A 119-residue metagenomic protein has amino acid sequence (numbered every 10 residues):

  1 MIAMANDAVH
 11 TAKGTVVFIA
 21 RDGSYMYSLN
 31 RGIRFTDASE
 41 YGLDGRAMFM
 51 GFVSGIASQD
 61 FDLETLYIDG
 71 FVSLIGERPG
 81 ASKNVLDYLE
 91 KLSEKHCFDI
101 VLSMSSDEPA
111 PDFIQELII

Functional and structural regions predicted by a protein language model:
M1-A57, P111-E116: Conserved P-loop
E40, A57, T65-I119: Replace "adjacent to P-loop NTPase cores in ATP/GTP-dependent enzymes" with "adjacent to NTP-binding cores
